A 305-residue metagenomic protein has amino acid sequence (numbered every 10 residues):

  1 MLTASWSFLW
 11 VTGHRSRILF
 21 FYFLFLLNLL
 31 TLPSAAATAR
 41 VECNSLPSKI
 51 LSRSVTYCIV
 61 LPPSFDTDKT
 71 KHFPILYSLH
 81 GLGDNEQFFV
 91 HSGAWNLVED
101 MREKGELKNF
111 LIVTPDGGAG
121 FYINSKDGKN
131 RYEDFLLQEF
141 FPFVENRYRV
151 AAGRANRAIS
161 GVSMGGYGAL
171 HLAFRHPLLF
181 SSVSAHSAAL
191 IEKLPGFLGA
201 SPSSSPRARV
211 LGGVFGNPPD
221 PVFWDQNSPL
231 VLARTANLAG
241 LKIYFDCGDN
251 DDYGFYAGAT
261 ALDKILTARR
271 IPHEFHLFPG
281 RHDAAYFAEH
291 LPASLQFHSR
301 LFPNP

Functional and structural regions predicted by a protein language model:
F20-T31: Bacterial N-terminal signal peptides
A37-P305: Non-catalytic cap/lid and distal C-terminal segments of serine-dependent acyl enzymes
